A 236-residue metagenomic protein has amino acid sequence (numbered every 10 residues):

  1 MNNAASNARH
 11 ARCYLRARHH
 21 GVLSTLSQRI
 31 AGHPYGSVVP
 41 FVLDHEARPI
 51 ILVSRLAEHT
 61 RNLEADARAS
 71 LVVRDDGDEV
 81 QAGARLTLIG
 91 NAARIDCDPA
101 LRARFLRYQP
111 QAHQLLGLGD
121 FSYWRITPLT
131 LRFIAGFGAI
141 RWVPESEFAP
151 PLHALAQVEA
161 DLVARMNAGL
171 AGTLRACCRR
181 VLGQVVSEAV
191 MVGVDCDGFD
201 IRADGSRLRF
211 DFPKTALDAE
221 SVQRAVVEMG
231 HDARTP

Functional and structural regions predicted by a protein language model:
M1-P236: Binding-site signature for planar aromatic cofactors or substrates
